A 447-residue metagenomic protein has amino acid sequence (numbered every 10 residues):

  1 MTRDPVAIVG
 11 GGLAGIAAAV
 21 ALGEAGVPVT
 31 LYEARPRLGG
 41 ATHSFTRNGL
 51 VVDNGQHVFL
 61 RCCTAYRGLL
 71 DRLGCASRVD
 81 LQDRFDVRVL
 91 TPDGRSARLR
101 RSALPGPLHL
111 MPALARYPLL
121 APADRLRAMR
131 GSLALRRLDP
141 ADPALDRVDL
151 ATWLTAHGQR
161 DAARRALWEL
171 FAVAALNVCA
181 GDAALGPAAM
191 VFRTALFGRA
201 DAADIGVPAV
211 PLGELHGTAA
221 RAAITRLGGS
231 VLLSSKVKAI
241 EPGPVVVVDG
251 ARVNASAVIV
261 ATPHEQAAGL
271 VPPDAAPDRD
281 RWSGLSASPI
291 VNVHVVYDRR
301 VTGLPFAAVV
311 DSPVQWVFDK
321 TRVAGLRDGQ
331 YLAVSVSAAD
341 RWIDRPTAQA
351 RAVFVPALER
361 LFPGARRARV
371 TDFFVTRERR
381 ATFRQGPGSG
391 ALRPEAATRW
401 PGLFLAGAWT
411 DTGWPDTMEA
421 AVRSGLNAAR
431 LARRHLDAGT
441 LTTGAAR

Functional and structural regions predicted by a protein language model:
D4-L31: N-terminal Rossmann-like FAD-binding beta1-loop-alpha1 element of flavoenzymes
G23-R47: Glycine-rich FAD pyrophosphate-binding loop
A25, F85, S235-A352, P356-A365 (+2 more regions): Mid-domain catalytic core of redox enzymes that form a hydrophobic substrate pocket/lid adjacent to a catalytic redox
H43-R61, A134-R137: Glycine-rich active-site loop/strand segments that organize a redox cofactor
Y66-R67, D71, A76-A189, A202: Mobile amphipathic helical/loop "lid" adjacent to a hydrophobic cofactor/ligand pocket
M190-G243, V253-A257: Helical element adjacent to the flavin cofactor pocket in flavoenzyme catalytic cores
R322-D328, E378-L405, W409-T412: FAD-binding beta-loop-beta segment adjacent to the flavin cofactor pocket
T410-A432, L436: A conserved FAD-binding loop/helix module that cradles the flavin
